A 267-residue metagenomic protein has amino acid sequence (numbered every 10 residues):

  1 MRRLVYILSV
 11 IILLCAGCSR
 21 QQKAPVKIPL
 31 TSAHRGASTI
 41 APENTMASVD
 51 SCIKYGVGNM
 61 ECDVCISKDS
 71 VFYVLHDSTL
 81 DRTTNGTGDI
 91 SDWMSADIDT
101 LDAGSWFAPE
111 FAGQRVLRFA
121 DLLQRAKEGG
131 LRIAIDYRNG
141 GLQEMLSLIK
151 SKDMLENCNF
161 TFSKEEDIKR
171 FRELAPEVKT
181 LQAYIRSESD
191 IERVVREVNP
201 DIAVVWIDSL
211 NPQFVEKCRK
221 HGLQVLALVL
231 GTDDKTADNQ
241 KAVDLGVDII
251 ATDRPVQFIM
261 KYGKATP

Functional and structural regions predicted by a protein language model:
M1-V26: Bacterial Sec-dependent N-terminal signal peptides
G17-P267: Phosphate-group recognition and catalysis centered on beta-loop-alpha active-site segments
